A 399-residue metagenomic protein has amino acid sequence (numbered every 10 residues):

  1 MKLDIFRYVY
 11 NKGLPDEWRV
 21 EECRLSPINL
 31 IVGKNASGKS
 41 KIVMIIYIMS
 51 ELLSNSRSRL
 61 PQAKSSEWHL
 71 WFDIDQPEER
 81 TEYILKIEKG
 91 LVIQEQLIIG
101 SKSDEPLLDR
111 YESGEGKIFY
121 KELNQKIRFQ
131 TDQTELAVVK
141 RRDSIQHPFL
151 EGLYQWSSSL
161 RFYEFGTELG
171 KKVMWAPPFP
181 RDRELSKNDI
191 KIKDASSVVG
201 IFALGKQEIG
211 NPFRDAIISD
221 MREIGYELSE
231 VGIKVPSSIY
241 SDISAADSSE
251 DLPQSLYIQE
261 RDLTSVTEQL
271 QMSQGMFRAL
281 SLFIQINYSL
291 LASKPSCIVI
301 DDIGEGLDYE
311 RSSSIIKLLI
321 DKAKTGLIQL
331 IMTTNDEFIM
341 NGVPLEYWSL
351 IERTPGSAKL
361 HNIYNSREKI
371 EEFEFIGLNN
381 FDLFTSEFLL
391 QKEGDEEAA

Functional and structural regions predicted by a protein language model:
M1-S65: Pre-Walker A-like glycine/lysine-rich segment at the N-terminus of P-loop NTPase domains
G13, I48, E305-G306, F338-I339: Residues immediately C-terminal
P27, K41-Q96, K102-D104: Conserved P-loop NTP-binding catalytic core
G33-A36, R214, G225, E230-N287 (+1 more regions): Conserved ABC ATPase signature
I46-L52, F283-L290: Walker A/P-loop NTP-binding motif
E88-S229, I233: Electropositive, glycine-dotted interaction segments that contact anionic polymers or phosphate-rich ligands
K294: Conserved SF1/SF2 helicase motif Ia
E310-A399: C-terminal lobe/lid and adjacent interdomain/linker elements of RecA-like ASCE P-loop ATPase modules
